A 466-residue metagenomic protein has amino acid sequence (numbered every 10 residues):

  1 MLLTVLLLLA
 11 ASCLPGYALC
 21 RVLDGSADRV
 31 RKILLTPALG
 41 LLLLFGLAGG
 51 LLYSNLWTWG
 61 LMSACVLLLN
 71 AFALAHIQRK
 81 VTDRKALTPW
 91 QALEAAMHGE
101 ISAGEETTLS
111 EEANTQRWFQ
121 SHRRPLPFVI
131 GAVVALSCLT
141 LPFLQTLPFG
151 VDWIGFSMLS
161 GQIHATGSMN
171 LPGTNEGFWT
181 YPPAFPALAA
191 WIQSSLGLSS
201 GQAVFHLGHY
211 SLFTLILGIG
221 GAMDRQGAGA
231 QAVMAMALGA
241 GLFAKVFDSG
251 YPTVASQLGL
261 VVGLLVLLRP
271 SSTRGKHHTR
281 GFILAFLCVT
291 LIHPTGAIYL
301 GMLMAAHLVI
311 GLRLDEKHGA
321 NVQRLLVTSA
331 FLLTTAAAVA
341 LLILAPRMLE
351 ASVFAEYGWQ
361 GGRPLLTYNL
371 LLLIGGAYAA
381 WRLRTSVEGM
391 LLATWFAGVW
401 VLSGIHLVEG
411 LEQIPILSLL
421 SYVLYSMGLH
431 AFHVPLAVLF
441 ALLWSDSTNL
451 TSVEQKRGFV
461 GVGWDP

Functional and structural regions predicted by a protein language model:
M1-Q120, V339-L341: Membrane-embedded, hydrophobic transmembrane alpha-helices
L3, Y53-M62, L147-F149, E176 (+6 more regions): Membrane-helix boundary/interfacial segments in multi-pass membrane proteins
L52, V266, H278-P294: Membrane-interface alpha helices of multi-pass inner-membrane proteins
K80-R124, G281, L314-L326, T448-W464: Membrane-interfacial, low-structure loops and terminal tails that flank and connect transmembrane helices in multi-pass
W118-V261: Active-site lumenal/periplasmic loops and adjacent helix-entry segments of GT-C-fold, multi-pass membrane
L260-R280: Membrane-interface transmembrane helices that cradle and orient dolichyl/undecaprenyl
L300-L332: Perimembrane helix-loop-helix junctions
H307-V309, L314, Y368-W400, D446: Hydrophobic, aromatic-rich transmembrane alpha-helices and their immediate juxtamembrane boundary segments
